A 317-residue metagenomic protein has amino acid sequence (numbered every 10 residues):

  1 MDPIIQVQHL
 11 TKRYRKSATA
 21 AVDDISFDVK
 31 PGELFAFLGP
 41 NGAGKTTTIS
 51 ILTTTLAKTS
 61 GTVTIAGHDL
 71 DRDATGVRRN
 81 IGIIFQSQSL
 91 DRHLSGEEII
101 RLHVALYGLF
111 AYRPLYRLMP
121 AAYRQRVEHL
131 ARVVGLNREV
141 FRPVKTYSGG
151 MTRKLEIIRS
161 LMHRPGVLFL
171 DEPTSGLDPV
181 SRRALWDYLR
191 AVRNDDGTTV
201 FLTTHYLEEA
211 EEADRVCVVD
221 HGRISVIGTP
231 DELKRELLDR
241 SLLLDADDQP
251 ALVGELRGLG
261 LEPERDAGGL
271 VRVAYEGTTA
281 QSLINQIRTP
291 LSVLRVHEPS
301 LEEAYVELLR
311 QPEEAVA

Functional and structural regions predicted by a protein language model:
M1-I4, T11-D24, A74: A short, flexible loop at the N-terminus of ABC-type nucleotide-binding domains that lies
G61-D69, V77: Conserved ABC transporter NBD signature motif
R101, A105-G108, P114-E139: Conserved ABC ATPase "signature" region
L168-D171: Catalytic Walker B motif of ABC-type/P-loop ATPase nucleotide-binding domains
R183-D195: Helical segment within the ABC ATPase nucleotide-binding domain
D239-P312, A317: Short, charged/small-residue-rich alpha-helical element at the C-terminal edge of ABC transporter nucleotide-binding
